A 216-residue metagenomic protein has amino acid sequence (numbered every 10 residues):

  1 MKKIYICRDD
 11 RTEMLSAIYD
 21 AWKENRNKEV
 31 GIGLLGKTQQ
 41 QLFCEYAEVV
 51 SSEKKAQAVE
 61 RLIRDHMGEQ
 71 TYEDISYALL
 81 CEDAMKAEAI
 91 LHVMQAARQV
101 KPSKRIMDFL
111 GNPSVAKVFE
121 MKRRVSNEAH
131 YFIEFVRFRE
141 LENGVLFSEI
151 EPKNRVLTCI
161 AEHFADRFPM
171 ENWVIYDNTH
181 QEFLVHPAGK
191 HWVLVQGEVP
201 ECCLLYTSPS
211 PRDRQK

Functional and structural regions predicted by a protein language model:
M1-E53: N-terminal ordered "arm"
E13-E24, L91-A96, C159-D166, S208: Short, hydrophobic/amphipathic alpha-helical patches that form generic packing surfaces within helical domains
Y46-A129: Charged, alpha-helical interface segments at or near domain boundaries
S51, H191-C202: Acidic, Ser/Thr-rich peripheral helices and adjacent loops at domain boundaries
R105-Q196: Internal, well-folded beta-alpha domain core
Y206-Q215: Conserved small/polar residues in nucleotide/adenosyl-binding loops
